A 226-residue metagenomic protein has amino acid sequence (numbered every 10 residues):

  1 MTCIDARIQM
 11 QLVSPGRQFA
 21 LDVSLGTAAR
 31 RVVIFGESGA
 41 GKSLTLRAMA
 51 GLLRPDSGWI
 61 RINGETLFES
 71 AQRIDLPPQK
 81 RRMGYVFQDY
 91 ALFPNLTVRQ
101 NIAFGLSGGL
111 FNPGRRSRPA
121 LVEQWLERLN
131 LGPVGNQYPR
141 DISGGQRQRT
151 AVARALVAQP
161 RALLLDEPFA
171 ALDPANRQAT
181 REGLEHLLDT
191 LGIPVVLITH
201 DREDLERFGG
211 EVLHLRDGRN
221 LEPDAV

Functional and structural regions predicted by a protein language model:
E65-S70, R115-V134, E185-H186: Conserved ABC ATPase "signature" region
L67-G84, G108, N112-R116: ABC ATPase NBD coupling module
L96-G105: Short coil-to-helix segment of the ABC ATPase nucleotide-binding domain corresponding to the Q-loop/switch region
Y138-I142, Q146-Q148: Conserved ABC ATPase signature
V157-R161: A short, proline-enriched helix->beta-strand linker immediately N-terminal to the Walker B motif in ABC-type P-loop
L163-E167: Catalytic Walker B motif of ABC-type/P-loop ATPase nucleotide-binding domains
G192-I198: Conserved H-loop
